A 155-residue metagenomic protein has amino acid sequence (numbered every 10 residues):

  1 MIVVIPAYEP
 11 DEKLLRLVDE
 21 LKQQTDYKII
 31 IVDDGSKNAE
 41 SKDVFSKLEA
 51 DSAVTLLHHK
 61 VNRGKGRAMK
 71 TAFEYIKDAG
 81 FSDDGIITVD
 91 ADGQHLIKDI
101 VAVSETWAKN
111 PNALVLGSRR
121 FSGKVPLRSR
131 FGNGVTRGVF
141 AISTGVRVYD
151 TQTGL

Functional and structural regions predicted by a protein language model:
M1-P10, L17, Q24: A conserved hydrophobic helix/loop-capping motif in glycosyltransferases and polysaccharide synthases
V3, I29-I31, L56, I86 (+1 more regions): Hydrophobic/aromatic residues located in beta-strands of well-ordered beta-sheets within soluble catalytic
E9, D34-S36, R63, A72: Conserved short acidic donor-positioning loop in nucleotide-sugar-dependent glycosyltransferases
P10-K13, L96: Donor nucleotide-sugar binding loop of glycosyltransferases
V18-L57: Acidic donor-binding segment of Leloir-type glycosyltransferases
K42-G80: Conserved donor nucleotide-binding strand/loop of the catalytic core
K60-R63, R67-Y75, I97-L155: Acceptor/aglycone-binding surface of glycosyltransferases and processive sugar-polymer synthases
S82-Q94: Short beta-strand-to-loop acidic/aromatic patch adjacent to the donor-nucleotide binding site
